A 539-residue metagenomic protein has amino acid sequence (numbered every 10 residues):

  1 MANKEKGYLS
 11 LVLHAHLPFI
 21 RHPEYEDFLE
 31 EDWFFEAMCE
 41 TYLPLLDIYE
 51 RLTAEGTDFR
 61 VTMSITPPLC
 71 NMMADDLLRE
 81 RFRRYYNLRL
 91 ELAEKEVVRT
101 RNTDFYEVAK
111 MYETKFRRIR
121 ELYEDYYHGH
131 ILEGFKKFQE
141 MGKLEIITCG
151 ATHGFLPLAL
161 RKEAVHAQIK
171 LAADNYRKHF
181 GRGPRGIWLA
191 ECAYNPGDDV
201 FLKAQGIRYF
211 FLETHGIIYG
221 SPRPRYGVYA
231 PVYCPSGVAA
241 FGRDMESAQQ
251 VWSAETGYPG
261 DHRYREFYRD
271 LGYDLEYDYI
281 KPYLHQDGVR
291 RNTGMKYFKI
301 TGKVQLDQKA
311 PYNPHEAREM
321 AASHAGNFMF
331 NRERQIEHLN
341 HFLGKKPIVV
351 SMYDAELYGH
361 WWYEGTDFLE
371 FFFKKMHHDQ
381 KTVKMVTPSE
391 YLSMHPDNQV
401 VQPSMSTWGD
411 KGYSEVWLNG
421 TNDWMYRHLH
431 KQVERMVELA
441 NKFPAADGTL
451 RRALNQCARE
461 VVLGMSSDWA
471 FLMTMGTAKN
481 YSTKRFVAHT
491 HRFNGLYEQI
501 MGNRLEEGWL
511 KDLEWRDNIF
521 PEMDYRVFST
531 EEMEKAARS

Functional and structural regions predicted by a protein language model:
A2-E5, E50-D58, H130-I147, H166 (+2 more regions): Acidic (Asp/Glu)-rich catalytic clusters
A2-R60, I65-E107, R118, P222-S539: Active-site and substrate-binding clefts of carbohydrate-active enzymes
F35-I48, D125-H130, A167-A172: Aromatic- and glycine-enriched glycan-recognition loops and surfaces that form the carbohydrate-binding subsites
L77, R81-E140, I146-A159: Active-site-proximal, glycine-rich beta->alpha crossover segments in alpha/beta enzymes that shape flexible
V165-L189, N331-L343, P347-M352: CE4/NodB-like, metal-dependent polysaccharide N-deacetylase domain that modifies extracellular/periplasmic N-acetylated
P184-Y194, D354-Y358, A478: Conserved short loop/turn motifs at secondary-structure junctions
A193, D198-I207: Hydrophobic, small-residue-rich alpha-helical packing segments that form membrane-like cores
R208-G220, V386: His/Asp/Glu-enriched short active-site or ligand-binding loop at hydrolase and phosphoryl-transfer sites
